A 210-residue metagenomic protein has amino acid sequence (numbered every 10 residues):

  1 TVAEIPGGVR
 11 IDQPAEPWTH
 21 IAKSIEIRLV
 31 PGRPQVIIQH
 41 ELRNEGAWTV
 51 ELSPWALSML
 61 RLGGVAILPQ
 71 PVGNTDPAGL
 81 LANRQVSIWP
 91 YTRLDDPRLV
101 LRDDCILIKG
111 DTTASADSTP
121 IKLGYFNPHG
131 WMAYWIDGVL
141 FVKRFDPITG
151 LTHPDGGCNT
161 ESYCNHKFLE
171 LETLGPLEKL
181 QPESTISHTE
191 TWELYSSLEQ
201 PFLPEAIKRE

Functional and structural regions predicted by a protein language model:
T1-R33, N165-K167: Extended, loop-rich substrate-binding clefts of extracytoplasmic carbohydrate-active enzymes
R10-D12, E41, A133: Residue-level detector of beta-strand face positions
D12-Q13, F145, T173, E190: Pocket-edge structural micro-motifs
Q13, S184-S197: Short, hydrophobic/aromatic-enriched beta-strand segments in well-ordered soluble domains
I21-I25, L57, E190: One face of beta-strands
P34, E45-S53, L57-T185, S197-R209: A contiguous, surface-exposed recognition patch within enzymatic or periplasmic domains that forms
V36-I38: Membrane-interface helix-loop-helix junctions at boundaries between adjacent transmembrane segments
L42-R43, W192: Hydrophobic beta-strand positions in extracellular immunoglobulin-like domains
